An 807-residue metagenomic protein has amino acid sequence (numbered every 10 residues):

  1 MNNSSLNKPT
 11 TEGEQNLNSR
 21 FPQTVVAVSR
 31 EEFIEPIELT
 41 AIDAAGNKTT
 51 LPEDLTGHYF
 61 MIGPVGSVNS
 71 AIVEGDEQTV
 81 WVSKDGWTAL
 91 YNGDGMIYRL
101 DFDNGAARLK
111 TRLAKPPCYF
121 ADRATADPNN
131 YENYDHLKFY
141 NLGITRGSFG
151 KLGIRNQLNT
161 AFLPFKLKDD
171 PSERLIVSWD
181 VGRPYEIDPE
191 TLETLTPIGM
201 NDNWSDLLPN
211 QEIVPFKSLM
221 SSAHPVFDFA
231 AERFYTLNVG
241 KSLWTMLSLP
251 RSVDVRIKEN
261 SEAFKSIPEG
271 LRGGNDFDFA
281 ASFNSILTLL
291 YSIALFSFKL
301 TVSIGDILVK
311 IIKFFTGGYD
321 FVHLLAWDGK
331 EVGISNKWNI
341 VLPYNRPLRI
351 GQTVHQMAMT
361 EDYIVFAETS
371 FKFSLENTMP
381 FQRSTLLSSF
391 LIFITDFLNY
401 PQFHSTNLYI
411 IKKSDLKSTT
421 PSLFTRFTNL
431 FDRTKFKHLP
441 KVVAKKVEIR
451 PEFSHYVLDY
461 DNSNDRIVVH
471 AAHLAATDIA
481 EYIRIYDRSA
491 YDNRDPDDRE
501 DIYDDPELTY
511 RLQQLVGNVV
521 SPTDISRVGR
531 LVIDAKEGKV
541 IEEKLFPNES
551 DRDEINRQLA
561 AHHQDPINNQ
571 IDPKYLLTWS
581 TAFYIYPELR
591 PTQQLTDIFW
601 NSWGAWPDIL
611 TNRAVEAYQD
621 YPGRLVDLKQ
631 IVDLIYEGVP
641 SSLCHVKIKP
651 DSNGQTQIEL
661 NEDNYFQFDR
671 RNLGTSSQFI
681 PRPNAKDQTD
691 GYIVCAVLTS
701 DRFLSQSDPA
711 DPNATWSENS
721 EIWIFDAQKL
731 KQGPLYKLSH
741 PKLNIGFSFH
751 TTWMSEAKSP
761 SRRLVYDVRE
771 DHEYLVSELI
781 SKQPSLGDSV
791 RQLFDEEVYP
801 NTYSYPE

Functional and structural regions predicted by a protein language model:
M1-E807: Beta-propeller domains
